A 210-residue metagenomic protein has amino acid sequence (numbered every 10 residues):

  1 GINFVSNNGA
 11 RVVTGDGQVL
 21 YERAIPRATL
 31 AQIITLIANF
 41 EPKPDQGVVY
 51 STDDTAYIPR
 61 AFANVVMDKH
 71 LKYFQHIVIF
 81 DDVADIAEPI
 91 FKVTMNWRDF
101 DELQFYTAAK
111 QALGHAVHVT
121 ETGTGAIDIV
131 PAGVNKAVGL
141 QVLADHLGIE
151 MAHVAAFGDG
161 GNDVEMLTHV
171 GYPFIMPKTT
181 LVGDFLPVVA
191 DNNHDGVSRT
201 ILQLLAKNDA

Functional and structural regions predicted by a protein language model:
G1-N64: Active-site phosphate-binding/coordination module
V5, V49, T120, F174-I175: Structural detector of well-ordered beta-strand residues that form the stable sheet scaffold of enzyme domains
D16-Q18, R98-F100, T179: Short loop segments at secondary-structure junctions
L36, F40, P44-F157, M166: Conserved acidic, metal-coordinating active-site core of Asp-based, Mg2+-dependent phosphoryl-transfer enzymes
D128-A210: Mg2+-dependent phosphoryl-transfer enzymes with acidic/Ser/Thr/Gly-rich catalytic loops
